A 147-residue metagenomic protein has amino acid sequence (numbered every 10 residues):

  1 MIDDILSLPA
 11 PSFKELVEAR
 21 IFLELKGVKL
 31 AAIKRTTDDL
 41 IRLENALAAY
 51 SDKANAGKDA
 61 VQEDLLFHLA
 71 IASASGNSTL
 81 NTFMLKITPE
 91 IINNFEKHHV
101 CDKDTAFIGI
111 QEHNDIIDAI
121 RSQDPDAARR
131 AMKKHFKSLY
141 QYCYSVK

Functional and structural regions predicted by a protein language model:
M1-K14: HTH-adjacent hinge/linker in prokaryotic transcriptional regulators
L16-E96, Q111-H113, D118-A119, A127-L139: Conserved amphipathic alpha-helical segments that form helical-bundle/coiled-coil interaction surfaces
F95-H99, Y140-K147: Short amphipathic alpha-helical interaction/hinge segments
D102: Membrane-interface catalytic loops of GT-C/OST-like multi-pass glycosylation enzymes that act
T105-I108: Short helix-capping and inter-helix turn/linker motifs at the boundaries of alpha-helical repeat units
